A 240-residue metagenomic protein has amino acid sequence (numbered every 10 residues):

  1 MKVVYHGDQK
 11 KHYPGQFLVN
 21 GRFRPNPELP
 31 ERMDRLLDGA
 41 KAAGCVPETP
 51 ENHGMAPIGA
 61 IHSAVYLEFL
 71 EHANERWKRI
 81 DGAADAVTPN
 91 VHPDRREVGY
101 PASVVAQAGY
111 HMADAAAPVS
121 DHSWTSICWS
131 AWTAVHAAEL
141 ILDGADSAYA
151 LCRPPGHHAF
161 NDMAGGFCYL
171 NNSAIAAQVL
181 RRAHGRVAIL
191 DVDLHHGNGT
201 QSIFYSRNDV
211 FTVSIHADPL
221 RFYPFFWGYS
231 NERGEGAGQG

Functional and structural regions predicted by a protein language model:
M1-L190, H195-G240: HDAC/HDAC-like amidohydrolase catalytic core signature
